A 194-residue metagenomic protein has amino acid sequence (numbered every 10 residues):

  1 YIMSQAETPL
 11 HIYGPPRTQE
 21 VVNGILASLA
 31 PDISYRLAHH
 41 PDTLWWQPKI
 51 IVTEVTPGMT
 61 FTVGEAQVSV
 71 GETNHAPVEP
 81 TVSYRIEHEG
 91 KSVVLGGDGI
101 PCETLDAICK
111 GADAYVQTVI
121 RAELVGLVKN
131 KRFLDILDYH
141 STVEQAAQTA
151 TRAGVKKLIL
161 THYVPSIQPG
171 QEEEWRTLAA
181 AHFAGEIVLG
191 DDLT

Functional and structural regions predicted by a protein language model:
Y1-V93, E174-T194: Binuclear metal-dependent hydrolase catalytic cores
N74-P77, D98-C102: Short beta->alpha connector loops
S83, S92, I100-L193: Cap/insert and terminal regions of metallo-dependent hydrolase folds
